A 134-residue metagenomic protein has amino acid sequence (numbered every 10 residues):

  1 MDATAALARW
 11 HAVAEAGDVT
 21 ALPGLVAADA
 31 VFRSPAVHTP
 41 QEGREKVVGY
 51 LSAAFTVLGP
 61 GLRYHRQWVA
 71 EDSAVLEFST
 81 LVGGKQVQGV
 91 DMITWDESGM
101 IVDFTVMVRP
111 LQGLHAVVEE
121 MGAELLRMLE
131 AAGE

Functional and structural regions predicted by a protein language model:
M1-H11, S34, K46-Y50, L76-F78: Short, mixed-charge, low-aromatic patches
M1-L25, A131: Short acidic-aromatic low-complexity motifs
D2, S52-E134: A beta-strand edge to alpha-helix "cap/lid" segment located at domain peripheries
E15, Q41, V87: Short glycine/serine/threonine-biased micro-segments
V19-E71: A solvent-exposed, acidic/Ser-Thr-rich amphipathic alpha-helical stretch
